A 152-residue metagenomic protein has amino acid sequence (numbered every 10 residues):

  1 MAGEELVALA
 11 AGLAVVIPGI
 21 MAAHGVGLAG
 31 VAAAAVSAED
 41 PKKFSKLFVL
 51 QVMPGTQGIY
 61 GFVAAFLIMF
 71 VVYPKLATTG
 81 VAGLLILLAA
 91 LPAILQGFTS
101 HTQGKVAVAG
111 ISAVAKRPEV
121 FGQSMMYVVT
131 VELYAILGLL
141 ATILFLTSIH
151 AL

Functional and structural regions predicted by a protein language model:
M1-L152: Hydrophobic, small-residue-rich transmembrane alpha-helices and their short perimembrane loops in multi-pass membrane
